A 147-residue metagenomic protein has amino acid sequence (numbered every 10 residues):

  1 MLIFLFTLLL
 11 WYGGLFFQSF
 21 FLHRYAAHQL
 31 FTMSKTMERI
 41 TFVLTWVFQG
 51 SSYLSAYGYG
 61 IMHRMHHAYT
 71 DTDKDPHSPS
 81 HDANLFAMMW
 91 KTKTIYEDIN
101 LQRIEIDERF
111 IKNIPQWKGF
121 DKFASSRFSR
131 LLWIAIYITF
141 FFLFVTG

Functional and structural regions predicted by a protein language model:
M1-G147: Non-catalytic, topology-defining segments of multipass membrane proteins
